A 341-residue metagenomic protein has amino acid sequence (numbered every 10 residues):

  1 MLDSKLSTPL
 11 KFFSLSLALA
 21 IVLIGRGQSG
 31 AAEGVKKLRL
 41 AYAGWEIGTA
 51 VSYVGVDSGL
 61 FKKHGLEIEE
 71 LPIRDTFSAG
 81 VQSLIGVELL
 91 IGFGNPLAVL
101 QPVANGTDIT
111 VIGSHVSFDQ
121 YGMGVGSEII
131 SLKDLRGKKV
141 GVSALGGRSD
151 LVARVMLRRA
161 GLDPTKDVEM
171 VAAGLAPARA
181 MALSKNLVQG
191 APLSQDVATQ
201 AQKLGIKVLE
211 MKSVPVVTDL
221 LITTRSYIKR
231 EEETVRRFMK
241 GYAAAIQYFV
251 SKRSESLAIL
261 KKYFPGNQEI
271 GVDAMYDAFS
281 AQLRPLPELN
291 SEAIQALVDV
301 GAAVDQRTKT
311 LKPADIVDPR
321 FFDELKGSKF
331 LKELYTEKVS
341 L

Functional and structural regions predicted by a protein language model:
L2-S14: Bacterial N-terminal signal peptides that target proteins for export
F13-G25: Bacterial N-terminal signal peptides
R26-A31: Sec/Tat signal peptide C-region and signal peptidase I cleavage site
A32-L175, R179-A182, Q189-Q195, K207-P215: Short, glycine-/small- and polar/acidic-enriched structural segments that line small-molecule recognition paths
V54-G55, Q120-I130, T218-T234, Q282: A bilobed periplasmic-binding-protein/Venus flytrap-type ligand-binding module shared by bacterial periplasmic
L97, P177-G266: Pocket-lining segment of extracytoplasmic ligand-binding domains
E231-L311: Secondary-structure end/capping motifs
A302-L341: Conserved C-terminal helix/tail region of periplasmic/extracytoplasmic solute-binding proteins
